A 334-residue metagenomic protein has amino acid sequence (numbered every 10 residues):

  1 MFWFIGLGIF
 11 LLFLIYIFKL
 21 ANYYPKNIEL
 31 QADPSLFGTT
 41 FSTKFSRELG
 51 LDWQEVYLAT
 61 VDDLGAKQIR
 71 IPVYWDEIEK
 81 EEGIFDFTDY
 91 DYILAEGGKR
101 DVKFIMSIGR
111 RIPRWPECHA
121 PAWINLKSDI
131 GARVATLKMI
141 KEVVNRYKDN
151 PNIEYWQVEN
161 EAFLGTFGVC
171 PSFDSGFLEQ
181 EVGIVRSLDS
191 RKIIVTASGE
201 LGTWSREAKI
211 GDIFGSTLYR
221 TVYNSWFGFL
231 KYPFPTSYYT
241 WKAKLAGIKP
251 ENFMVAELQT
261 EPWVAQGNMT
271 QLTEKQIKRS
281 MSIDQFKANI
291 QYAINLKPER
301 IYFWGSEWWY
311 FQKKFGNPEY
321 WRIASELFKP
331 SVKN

Functional and structural regions predicted by a protein language model:
M1-L12: N-terminal Sec-pathway targeting helices
I15-K67, P72: Boundary/entry segment of secreted carbohydrate-active catalytic domains
R47-D63, A135-R146, S198-E207, S282-A293: Short, acidic/polar
Q54-C118, V169-V195, K209, Y232: Aromatic-lined substrate-binding rim segments of carbohydrate-active enzymes
Y74-D89, I112-R133, A162-C170, A265-K275 (+1 more regions): Surface-exposed, active-site-proximal loop segments in enzymatic domains
R111-W115, T136-P171, Y302-F303: Active-site groove signature of glycoside hydrolases
E154, M254-K333: Substrate-binding cleft of secreted/luminal carbohydrate-active enzymes
G183, S187-M269, E319-A324: Glycoside hydrolase catalytic-domain groove-lining segments
